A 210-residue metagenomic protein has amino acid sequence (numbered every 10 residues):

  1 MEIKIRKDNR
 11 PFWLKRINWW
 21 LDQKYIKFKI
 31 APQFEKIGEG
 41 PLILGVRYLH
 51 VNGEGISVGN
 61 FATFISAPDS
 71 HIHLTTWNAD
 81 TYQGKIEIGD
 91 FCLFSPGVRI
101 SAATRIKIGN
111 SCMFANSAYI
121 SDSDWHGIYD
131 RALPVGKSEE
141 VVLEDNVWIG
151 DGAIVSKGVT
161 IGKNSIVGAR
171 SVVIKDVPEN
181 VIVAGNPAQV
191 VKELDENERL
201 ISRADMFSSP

Functional and structural regions predicted by a protein language model:
M1-S121, E144-D145, K163, E179 (+1 more regions): Domain-scale signature associated with acetyltransferase and cell-envelope carbohydrate enzymes
T81, L133-E144: Glycine-rich NAD(P)-binding loop of Rossmann-like domains
R99-A103, D151-I166, S171-K175: Beta-rich strand-turn-strand
A118, W125-H126, T160, S171-V172 (+1 more regions): Flexible glycine-rich beta->alpha loop in the catalytic core of nucleotide-sugar glycosyltransferases
D124, R131-L133, V159, E193-L194: Conserved catalytic-core motifs of eukaryotic protein kinase domains, centered on the activation segment
E140-V141, G158-V159, N180: A short, glycine- and basic residue-enriched loop/turn that sits immediately adjacent to a domain's principal
